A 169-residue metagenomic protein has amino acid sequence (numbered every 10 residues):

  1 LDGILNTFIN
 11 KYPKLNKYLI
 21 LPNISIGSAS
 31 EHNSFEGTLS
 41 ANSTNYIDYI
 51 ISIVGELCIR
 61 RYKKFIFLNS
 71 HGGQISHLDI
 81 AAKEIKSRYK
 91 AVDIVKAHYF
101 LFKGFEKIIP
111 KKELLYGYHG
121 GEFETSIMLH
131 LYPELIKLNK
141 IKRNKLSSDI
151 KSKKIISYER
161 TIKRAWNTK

Functional and structural regions predicted by a protein language model:
L1-I66, G72-K169: Extended, histidine- and acidic-residue-enriched regions that form the cofactor-binding/catalytic faces
